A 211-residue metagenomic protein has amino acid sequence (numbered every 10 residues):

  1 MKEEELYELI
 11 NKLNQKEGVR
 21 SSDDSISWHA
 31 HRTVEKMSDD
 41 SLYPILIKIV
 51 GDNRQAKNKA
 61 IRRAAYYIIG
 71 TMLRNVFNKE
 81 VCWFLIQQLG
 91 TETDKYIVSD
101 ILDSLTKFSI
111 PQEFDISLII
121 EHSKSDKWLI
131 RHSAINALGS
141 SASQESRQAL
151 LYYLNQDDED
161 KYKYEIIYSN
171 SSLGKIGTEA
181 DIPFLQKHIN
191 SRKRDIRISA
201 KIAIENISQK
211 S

Functional and structural regions predicted by a protein language model:
M1, S21-D40, K59-V76, K95-P111 (+3 more regions): Structural detector for internal amphipathic alpha-helices that build alpha-solenoid repeat scaffolds
M1-K16, M37-N53, N75-G90, I110-K124 (+3 more regions): Amphipathic alpha-helical scaffolding segments comprising HEAT/armadillo-like alpha-solenoid repeats
D23, R54-N58, T93-D94, D126-K127 (+2 more regions): Short inter-helical turns and helix N-cap capping residues of alpha-solenoid HEAT/ARM repeat scaffolds
